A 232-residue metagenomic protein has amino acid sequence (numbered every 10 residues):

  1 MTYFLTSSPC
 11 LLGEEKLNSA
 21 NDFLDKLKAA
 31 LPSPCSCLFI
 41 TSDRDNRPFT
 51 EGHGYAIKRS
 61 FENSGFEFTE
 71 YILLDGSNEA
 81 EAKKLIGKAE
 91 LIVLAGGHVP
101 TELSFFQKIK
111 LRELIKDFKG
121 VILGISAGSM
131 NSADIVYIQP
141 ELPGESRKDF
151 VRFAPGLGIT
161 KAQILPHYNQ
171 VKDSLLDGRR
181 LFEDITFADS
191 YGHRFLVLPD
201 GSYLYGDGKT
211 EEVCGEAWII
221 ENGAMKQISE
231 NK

Functional and structural regions predicted by a protein language model:
M1-P32, R44-E51, Y55, I138-K232: C-terminal and late-domain segments of enzyme folds
F4-L5, L91-A95, L123-G124, Q163-L165: Structural motif
D43-G97: A glycine-rich, hydrophobic loop/mini-helix early in the fold
L85-K88, K108-G120: Catalytic-core regions built around general acid/base machinery
A89, F118-K119, T160, G192: Short, well-ordered alpha-helix to beta-strand connector turns
V93-A95, K116-I135: Catalytic nucleophile loop
V99-K108: Glycine/threonine-rich flexible loop motifs
